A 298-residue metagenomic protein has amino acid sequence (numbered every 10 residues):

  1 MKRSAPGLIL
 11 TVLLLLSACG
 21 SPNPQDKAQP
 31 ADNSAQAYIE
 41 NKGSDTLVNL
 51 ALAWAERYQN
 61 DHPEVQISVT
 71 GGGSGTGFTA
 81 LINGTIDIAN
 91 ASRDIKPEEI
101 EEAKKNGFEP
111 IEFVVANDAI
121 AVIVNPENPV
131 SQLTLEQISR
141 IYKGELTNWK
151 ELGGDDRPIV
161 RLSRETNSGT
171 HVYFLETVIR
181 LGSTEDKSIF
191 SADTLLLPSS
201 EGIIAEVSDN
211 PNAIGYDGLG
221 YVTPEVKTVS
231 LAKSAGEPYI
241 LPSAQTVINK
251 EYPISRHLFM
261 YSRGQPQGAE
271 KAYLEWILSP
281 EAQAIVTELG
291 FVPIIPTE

Functional and structural regions predicted by a protein language model:
M1-L8: Bacterial N-terminal signal peptides that target proteins for export
L8-I9, V115: N-terminal hydrophobic signal/anchor transmembrane helix of membrane proteins
V12-L13: Residue-level signal for mature regions of secreted extracellular proteins and peptides
C19-D118, I123-E298: Exported/periplasmic ABC-transporter solute-binding proteins
